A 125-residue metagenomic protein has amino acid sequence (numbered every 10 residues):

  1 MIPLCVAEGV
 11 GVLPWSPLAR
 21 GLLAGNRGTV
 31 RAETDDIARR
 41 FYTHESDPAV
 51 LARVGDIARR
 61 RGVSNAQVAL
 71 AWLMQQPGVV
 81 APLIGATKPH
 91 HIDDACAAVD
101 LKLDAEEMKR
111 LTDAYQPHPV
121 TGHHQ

Functional and structural regions predicted by a protein language model:
M1-A32, S64: Aromatic-lined glycan-binding groove of carbohydrate-active enzymes
A7, R31-R60, Q75-V79, P89-Q125: Terminal-tail/helix-coil boundary detector
G11, V80-P82: Beta-sheet entry/capping signal
A19, L23, L83, V120: Short glycine/serine/threonine-biased micro-segments
N26, R40, V63-N65, P82: Short, flexible segments with low predicted structural confidence
V68: Glycine/threonine-rich phosphate-binding loop and adjacent beta-strand/alpha-helix elements that clamp
A71-W72: Hydrophobic, secondary-structure "cap" segments at the distal end of domains
A86: Short, basic-rich loop-to-helix N-cap that marks the start of a DNA-contacting helix
